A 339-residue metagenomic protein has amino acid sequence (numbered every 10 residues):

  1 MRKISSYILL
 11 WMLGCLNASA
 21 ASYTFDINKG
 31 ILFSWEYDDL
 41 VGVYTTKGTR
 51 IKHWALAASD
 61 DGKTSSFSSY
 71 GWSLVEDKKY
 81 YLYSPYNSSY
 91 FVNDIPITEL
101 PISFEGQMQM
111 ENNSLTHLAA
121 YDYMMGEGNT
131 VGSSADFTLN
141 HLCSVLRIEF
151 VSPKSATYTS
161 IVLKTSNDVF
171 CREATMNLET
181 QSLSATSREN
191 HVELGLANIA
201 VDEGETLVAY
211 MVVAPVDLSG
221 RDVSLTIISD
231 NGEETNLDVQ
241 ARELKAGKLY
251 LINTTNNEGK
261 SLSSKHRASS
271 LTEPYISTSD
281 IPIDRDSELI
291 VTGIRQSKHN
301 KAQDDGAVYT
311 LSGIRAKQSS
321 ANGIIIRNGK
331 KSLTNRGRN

Functional and structural regions predicted by a protein language model:
M1-I4: Positively charged n-region of N-terminal signal peptides that target proteins for export
Y7-C15: Bacterial N-terminal signal peptides
A21-S155, T206-A209, D238, K245-K248 (+1 more regions): Short, low-hydrophobicity acidic/polar segments
K47-A55, V169-E173, G232-D238, A316: Surface-exposed loop/edge segments in extracytoplasmic proteins
V75-K79, L218-D222, N322: Extracellular Ig-like/FN3 beta-sandwich strand-entry sites
G132, L146-V208: Short helix-loop boundary/capping segments
E288-N339: C-terminal outer-membrane/trafficking sorting elements
